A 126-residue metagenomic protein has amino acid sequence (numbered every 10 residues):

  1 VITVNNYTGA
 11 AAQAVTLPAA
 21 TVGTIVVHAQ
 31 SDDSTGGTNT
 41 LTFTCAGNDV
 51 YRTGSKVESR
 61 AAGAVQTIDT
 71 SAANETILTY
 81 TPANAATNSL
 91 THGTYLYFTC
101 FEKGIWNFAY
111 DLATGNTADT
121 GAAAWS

Functional and structural regions predicted by a protein language model:
V1-A64, K103-S126: Exposed extracellular interaction/assembly regions and N-terminal maturation sites
I68-N74: Acidic/polar low-complexity surface segments
N74-A85: A conserved acidic, glycine/proline-rich C-terminal tail/linker
S89: Binuclear metal-ion centers of metallo-dependent hydrolases, dominated by the metallo-beta-lactamase
H92-C100: Extracellular disulfide-bonded cysteine-rich modules/repeats
